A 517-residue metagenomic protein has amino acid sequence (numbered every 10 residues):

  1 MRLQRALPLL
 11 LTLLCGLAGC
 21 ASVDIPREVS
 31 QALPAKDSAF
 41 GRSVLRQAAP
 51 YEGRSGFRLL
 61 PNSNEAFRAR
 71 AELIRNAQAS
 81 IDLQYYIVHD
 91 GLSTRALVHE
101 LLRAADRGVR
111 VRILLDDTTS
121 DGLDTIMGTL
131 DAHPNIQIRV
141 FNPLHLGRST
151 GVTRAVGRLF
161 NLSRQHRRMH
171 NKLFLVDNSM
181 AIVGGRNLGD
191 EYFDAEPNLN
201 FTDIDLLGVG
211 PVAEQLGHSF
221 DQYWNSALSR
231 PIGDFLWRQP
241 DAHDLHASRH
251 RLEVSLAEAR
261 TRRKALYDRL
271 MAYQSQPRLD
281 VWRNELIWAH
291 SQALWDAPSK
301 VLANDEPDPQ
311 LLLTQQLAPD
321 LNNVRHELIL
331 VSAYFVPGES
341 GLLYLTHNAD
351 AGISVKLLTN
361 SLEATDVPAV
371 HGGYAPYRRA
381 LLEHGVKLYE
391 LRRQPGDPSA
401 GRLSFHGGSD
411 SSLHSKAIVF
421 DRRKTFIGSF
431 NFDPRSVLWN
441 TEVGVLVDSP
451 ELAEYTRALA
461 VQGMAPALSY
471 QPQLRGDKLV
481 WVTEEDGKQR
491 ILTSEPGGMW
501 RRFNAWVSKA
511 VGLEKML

Functional and structural regions predicted by a protein language model:
M1-P8: Bacterial N-terminal signal peptides that target proteins for export
P8-A18: Bacterial N-terminal signal peptides
C20-K172, V176-L517: Charged, low-complexity intrinsically disordered terminal segments
